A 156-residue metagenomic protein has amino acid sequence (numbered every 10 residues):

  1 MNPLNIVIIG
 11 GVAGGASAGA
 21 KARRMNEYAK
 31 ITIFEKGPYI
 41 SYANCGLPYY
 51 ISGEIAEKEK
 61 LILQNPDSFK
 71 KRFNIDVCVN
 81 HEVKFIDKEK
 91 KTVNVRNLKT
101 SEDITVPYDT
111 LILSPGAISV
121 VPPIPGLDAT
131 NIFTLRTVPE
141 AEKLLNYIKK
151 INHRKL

Functional and structural regions predicted by a protein language model:
M1-V7, D67-L156: FAD-binding core/adjacent interface of flavoenzyme oxidoreductases
N2-N80: Beta1-alpha1 glycine-rich phosphate/pyrophosphate-binding loop at the start of Rossmann-like nucleotide-binding domains
